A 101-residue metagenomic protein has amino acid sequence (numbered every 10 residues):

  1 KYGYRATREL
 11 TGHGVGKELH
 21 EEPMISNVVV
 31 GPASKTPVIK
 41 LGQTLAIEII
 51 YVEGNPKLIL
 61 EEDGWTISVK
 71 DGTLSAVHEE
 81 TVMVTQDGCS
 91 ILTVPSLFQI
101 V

Functional and structural regions predicted by a protein language model:
K1-N27, S34-P37, Q43-P56: Conserved, well-structured core segments that form or line functional sites
V30-V101: Charged, cofactor-coupling segments
